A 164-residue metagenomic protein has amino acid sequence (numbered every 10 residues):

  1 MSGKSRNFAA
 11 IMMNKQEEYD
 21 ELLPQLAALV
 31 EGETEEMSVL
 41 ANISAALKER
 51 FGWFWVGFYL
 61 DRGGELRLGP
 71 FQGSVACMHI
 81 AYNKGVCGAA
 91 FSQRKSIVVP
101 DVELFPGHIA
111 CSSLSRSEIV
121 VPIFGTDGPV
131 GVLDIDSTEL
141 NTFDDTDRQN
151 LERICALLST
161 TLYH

Functional and structural regions predicted by a protein language model:
S2-Q72, R153, L157-H164: Intrinsically disordered, low-complexity terminal regulatory regions
F54, D61, E65-S113: Regulatory sensory and allosteric helical modules in signal-transduction proteins and certain transcription factors
W55, V120, V132: Short hydrophobic/aromatic beta-strand element in the GNAT-like acyltransferase core that lines or flanks the acyl-donor
S117-G125: A short, aliphatic-rich beta-strand micro-motif
F124-S137: Sensory-domain boundary capping and coupling elements
D136-I154, T161-H164: Regulatory loop-to-helix N-cap segments in sensory/regulatory domains that couple ligand/signal detection
